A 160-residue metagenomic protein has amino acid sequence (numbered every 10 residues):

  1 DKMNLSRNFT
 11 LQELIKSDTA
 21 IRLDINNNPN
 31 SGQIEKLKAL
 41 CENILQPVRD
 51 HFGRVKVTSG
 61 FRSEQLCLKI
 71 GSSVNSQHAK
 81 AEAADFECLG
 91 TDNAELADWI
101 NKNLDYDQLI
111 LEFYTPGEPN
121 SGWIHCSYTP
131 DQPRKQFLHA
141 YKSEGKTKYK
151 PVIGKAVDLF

Functional and structural regions predicted by a protein language model:
D1-R49, P130, K142-F160: Extracytoplasmic cell-surface/polysaccharide-interacting catalytic and binding patches
K2, C88-F160: Catalytic cores and adjacent binding grooves of peptidoglycan-active enzymes
N4, D50, A79, E118-S121: A generic structural signal for short, non-catalytic loop/turn and secondary-structure boundary residues
L45-G71: Extended, low-complexity, intrinsically disordered C-terminal regulatory tails of eukaryotic serine/threonine kinases
P47-H51, E87, L96: A generic structural signal for ordered secondary structure
K56-T58, A83-E87, H125: Structural recognition of the beta-strand scaffold that forms the well-ordered cores of secreted hydrolase catalytic
K69-A79, Y114-G117: Short, flexible, solvent-exposed loop/turn segments with mixed acidic/basic and small polar residues
N75-A94: Acidic, His- and aromatic-enriched active-site or binding-groove loops in soluble protein domains that engage sugars
